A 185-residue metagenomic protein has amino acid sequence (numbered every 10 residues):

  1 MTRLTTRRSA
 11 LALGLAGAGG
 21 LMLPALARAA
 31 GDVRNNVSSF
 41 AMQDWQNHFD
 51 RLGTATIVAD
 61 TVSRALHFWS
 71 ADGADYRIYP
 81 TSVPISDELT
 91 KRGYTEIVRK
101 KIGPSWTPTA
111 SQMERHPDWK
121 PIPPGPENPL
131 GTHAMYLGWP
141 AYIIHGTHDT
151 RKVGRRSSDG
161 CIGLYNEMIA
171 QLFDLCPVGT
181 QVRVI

Functional and structural regions predicted by a protein language model:
M1-A18: N-terminal secretory signal peptides and thylakoid transit peptides that target proteins across membranes
M1-T2, G20, I57, G160: Short N-terminal micro-motifs specific to bacterial/archaeal maturation and metal-cluster initiation sites
G17-A18, G73, P104, M168: Generic hydrophobic alpha-helical segments
A18-P24: Hydrophobic alpha-helical segments of integral membrane proteins
A25-A29: Sec/Tat signal peptide C-region and signal peptidase I cleavage site
A30-S111, P123-P126, H133: Cell wall/extracellular polymer interaction/catalysis modules
D32, L52, I85-G93, S105-I185: Exported/periplasmic cell-wall-interacting domains
